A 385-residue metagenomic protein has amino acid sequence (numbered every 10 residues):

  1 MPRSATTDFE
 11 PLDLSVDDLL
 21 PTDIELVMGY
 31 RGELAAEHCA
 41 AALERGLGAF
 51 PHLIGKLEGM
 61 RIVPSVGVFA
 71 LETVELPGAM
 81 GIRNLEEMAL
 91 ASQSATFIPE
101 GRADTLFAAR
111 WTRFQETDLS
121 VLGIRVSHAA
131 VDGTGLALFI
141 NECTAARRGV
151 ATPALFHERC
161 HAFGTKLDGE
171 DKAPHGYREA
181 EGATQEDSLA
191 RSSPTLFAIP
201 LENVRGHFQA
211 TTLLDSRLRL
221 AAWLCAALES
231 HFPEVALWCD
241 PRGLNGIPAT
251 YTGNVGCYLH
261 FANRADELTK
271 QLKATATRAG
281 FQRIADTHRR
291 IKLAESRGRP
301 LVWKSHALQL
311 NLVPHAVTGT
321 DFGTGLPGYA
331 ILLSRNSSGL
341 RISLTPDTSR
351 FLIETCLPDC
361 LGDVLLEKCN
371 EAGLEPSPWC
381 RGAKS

Functional and structural regions predicted by a protein language model:
M1-K172, A198, H207-C257, A262 (+1 more regions): Non-catalytic N-terminal regions of enzymes
K166-A183, D187: Charged, surface-exposed interaction regions in soluble eukaryotic proteins
G176-R178, L189, N203, F208-Q209 (+1 more regions): Amphipathic alpha-helical interaction surfaces
T184-F197: Short Lys/Arg-rich basic patches
A274-G280: C-terminal interaction module
Q282-T318: A glycine-rich beta-turn/hairpin centered on an aromatic-Pro dipeptide
